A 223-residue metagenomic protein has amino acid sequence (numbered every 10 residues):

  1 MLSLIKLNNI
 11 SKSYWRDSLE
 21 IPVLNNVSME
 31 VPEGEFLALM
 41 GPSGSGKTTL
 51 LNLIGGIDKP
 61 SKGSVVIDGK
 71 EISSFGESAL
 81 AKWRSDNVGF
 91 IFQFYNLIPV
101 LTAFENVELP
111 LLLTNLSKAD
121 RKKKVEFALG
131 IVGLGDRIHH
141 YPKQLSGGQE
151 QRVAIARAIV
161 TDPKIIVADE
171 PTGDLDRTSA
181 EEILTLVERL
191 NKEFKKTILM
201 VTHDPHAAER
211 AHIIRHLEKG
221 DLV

Functional and structural regions predicted by a protein language model:
L2-I5, I10-L217: ABC family nucleotide-binding domain
K219-V223: Conserved switch/coupling elements of ABC/ABC-like ATPase nucleotide-binding domains
